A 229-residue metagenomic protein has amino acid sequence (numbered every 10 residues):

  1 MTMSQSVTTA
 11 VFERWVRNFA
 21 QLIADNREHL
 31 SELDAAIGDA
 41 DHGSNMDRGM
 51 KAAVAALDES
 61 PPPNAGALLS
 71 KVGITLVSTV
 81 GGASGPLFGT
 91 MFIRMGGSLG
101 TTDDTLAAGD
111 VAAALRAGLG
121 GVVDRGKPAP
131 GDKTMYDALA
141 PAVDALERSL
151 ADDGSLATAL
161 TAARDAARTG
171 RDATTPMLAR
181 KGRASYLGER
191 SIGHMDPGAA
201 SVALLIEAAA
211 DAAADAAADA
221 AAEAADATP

Functional and structural regions predicted by a protein language model:
M1-P229: N-terminal loops that bind phosphate or other acidic moieties and the adjacent beta-alpha structural core
